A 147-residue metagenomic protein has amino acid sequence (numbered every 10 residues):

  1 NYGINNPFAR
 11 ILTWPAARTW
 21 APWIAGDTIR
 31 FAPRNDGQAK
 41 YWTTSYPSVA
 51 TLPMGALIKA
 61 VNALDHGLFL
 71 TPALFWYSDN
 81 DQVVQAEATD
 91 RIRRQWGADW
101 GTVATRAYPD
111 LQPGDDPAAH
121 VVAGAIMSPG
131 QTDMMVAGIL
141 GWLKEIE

Functional and structural regions predicted by a protein language model:
N1-L57, A63: Alpha/beta-hydrolase-fold enzymes
T13-P22, W96-D99, M127-G130: Short, surface-exposed linear patches
Q38-G114, P129-K144: Serine-hydrolase catalytic core
P113-A125: Short helix/strand-capping connector loops at secondary-structure junctions
